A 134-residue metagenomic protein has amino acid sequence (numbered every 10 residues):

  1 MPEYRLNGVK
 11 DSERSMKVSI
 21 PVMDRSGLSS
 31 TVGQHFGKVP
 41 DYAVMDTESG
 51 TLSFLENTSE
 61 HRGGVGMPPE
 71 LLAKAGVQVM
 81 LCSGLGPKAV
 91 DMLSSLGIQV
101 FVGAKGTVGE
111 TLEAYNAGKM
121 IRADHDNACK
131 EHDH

Functional and structural regions predicted by a protein language model:
M1-R62, K74-A75, S94-S95, G103-H134: Non-catalytic interface/targeting segments
V65-G66: Structural motif corresponding to alpha-helix initiation and N-cap regions
Q78, Q99: Short acidic/polar active-site loop segments enriched in Thr and Asp
V90-D91: Alpha-helical elements of the RecA-like P-loop NTPase motor core of helicases
